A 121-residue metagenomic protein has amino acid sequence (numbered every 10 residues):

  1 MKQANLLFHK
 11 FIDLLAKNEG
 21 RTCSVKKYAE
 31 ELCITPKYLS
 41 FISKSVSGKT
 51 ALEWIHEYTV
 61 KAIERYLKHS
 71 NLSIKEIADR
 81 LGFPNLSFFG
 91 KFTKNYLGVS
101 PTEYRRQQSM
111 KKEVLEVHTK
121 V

Functional and structural regions predicted by a protein language model:
M1-L15, E19-G20, C33-P36: Polybasic "coupling" helices that flank or enter modular domains
K10-S24, S43, S47, E64-S73 (+2 more regions): Basic, amphipathic alpha-helical hairpins
T22, K26-Y58, A78-E103: Basic/polar phosphate-binding segments, predominantly the helix-turn-helix DNA-binding elements of transcriptional
S45-P84, R106-V121: Terminal helix-turn-helix DNA-binding modules in bacterial transcription factors
